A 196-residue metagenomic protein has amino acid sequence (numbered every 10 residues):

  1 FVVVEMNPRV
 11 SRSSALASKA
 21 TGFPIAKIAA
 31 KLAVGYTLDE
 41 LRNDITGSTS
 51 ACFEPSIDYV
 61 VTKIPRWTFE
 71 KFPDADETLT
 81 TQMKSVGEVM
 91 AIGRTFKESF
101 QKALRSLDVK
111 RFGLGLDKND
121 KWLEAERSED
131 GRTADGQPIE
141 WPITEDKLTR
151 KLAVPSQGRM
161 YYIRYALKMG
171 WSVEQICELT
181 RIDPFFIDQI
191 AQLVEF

Functional and structural regions predicted by a protein language model:
F1-F196: ATP-dependent carboxylate activation and anion-phosphoryl transfer catalytic cores that bind Mg-ATP to form
